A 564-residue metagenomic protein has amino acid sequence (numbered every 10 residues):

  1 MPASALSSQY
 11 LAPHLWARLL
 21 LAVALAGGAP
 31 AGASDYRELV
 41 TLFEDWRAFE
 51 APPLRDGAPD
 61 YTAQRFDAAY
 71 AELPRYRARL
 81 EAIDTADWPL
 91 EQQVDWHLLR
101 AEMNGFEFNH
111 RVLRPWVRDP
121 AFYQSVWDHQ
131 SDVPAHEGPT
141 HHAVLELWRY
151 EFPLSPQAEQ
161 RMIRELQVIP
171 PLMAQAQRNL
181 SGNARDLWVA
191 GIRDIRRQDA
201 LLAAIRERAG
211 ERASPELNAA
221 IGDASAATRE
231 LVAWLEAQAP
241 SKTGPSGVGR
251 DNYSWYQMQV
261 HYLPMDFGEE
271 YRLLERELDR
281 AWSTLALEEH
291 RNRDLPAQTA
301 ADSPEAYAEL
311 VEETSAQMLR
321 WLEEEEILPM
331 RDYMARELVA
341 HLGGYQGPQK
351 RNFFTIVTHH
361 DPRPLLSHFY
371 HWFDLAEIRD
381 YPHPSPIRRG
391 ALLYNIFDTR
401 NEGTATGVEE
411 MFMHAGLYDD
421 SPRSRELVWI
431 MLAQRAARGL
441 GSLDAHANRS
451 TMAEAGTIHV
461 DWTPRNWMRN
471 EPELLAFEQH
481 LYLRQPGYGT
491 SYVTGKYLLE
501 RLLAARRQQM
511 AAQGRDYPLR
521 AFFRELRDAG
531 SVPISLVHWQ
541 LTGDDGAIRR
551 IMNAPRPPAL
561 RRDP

Functional and structural regions predicted by a protein language model:
M1-P13: N-terminal secretory signal peptides that target proteins for export/translocation
P2, A17, W188-V189: Position-driven detector of the extreme protein N-terminus
A3-S4, L21, R293: Residue-level marker of intrinsically disordered, low-complexity segments enriched for small/polar residues
S4-L6, A24-L25, T41: N-terminal non-cleavable signal-anchor helices
Q9, L20-L21, A184, Y488: Exposed boundary/loop context
H14-G28: Bacterial N-terminal signal peptides
G32-P564: N-terminal maturation segment of proteins
